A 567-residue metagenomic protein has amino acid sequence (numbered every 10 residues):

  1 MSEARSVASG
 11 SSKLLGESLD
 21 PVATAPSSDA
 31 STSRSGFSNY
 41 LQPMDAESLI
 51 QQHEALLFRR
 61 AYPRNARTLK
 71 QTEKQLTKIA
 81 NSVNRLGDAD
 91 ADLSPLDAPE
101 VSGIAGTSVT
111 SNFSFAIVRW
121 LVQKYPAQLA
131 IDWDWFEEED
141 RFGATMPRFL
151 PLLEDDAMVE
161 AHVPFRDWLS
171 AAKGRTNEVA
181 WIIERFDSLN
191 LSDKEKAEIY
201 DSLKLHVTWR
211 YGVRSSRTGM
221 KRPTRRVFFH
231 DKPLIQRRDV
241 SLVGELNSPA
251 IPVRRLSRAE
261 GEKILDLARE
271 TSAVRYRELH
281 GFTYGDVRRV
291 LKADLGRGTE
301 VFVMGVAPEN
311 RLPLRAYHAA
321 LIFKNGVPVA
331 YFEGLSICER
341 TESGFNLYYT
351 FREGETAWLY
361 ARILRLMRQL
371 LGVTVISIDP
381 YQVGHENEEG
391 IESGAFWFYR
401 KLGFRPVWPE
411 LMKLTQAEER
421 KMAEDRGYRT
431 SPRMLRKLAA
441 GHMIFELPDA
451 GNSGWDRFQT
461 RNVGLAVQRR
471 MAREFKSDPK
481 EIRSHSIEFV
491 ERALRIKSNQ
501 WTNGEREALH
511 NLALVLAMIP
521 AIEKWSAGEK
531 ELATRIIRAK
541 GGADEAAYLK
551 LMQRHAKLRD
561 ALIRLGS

Functional and structural regions predicted by a protein language model:
M1-D155, E160-P164, A172, T176 (+1 more regions): Long, compositionally biased intrinsically disordered regions
V122-A273: Long, charge-dense tracts
A144-E154, M158-N190, K194-E198, A330 (+1 more regions): Acyl-donor binding region in acyl/amide transferases
R210-F228, M304-L314, H318-I322, A357: Short secondary-structure boundary segments
P249, V253-R352, A361, R365-L371 (+2 more regions): A conserved beta-strand-loop-helix scaffold within acyl/acetyltransferase catalytic domains
S393, A423-D425: Short, surface-exposed amphipathic charged segments that create phosphate/polyanion-binding patches used for binding
L414-A423, L435: Extended amphipathic alpha-helical segments with heptad-repeat/coiled-coil character used for oligomerization, fusion
